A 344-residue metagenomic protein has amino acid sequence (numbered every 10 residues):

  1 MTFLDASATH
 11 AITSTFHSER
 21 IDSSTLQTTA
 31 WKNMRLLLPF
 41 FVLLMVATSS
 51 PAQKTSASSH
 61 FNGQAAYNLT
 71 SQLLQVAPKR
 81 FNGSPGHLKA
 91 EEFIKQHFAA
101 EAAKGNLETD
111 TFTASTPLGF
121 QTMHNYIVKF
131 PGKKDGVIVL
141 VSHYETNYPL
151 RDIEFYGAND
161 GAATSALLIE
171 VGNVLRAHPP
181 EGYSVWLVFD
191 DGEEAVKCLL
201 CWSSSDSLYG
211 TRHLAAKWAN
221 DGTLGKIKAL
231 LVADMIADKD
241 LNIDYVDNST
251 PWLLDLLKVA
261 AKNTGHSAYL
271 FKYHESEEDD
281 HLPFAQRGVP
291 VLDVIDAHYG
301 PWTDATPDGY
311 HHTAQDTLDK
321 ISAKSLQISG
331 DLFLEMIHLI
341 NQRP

Functional and structural regions predicted by a protein language model:
Q53-E91, E101, W302-K320: N-terminal capping segment at the start of a domain
H60, P78, T109, A229 (+1 more regions): Active-site-adjacent substrate-binding region of metalloamidase/peptidase-like peptide-processing proteins
A65-Q72, K89-H97, A102, A163-E170 (+8 more regions): Extracytoplasmic/secreted proteins, especially bacterial periplasmic and envelope-associated proteins
N68-K133: A non-catalytic alpha/beta surface segment that caps or lines the substrate-entry region of metallo-dependent hydrolase
F81, A114-T116, K133-K134, Y144-Y148 (+4 more regions): Solvent-exposed loop/turn segments at secondary-structure junctions within structured extracellular/periplasmic domains
T122, D152-V259, A268, S276: Acidic/histidine-rich catalytic neighborhood of metal-dependent amide-processing enzymes
I127, I138-V141, W186-F189, K228-D234 (+1 more regions): Structural recognition of the beta-strand scaffold that forms the well-ordered cores of secreted hydrolase catalytic
